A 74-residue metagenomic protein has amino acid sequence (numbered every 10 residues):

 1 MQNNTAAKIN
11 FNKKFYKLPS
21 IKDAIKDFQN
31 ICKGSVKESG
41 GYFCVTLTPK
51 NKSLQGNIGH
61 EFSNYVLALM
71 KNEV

Functional and structural regions predicted by a protein language model:
M1, T5-F11: Terminal, regulation- and interaction-focused segments at domain boundaries
N10-L18: Short, surface-exposed ligand-recognition loops at beta-strand->loop->(often short) alpha-helix junctions that present
D27-K33: Short amphipathic beta-strand starts and helix->beta connectors
G34, P49-V74: Helix-rich interaction surfaces within compact, conserved domain-sized segments that mediate assembly or partner
S35-S39: Short beta-strand
G41-N51: A generic structural motif
